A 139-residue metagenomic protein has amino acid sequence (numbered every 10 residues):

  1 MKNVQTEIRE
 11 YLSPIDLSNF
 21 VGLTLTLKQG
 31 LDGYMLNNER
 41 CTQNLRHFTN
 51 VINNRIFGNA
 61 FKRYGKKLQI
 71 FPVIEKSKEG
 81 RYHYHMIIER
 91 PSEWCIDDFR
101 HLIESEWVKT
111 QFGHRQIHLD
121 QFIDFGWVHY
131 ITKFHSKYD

Functional and structural regions predicted by a protein language model:
M1-L25, Q29-L45, R90-D139: Catalytic "initiation/cleavage/transfer" segments centered on a nucleophilic residue and adjacent nucleic-acid-engaging
S13-I15, K62, I74-K78, K109: Generic marker of residues within folded, mature protein domains
N38-F71: Surface-exposed, low-hydrophobicity interaction/linker segments
N59-K66, K78, E93-I96: Structured alpha/beta reader/binder surfaces that contact nucleic acids or chromatin modification marks
K66-L68, Y82, G113-R115: Residue-level signal for beta-strand positions within conserved beta-sheet cores that form or flank
Q69-S92: Histidine-centered divalent-metal-coordination microenvironment in nucleic-acid enzymes
